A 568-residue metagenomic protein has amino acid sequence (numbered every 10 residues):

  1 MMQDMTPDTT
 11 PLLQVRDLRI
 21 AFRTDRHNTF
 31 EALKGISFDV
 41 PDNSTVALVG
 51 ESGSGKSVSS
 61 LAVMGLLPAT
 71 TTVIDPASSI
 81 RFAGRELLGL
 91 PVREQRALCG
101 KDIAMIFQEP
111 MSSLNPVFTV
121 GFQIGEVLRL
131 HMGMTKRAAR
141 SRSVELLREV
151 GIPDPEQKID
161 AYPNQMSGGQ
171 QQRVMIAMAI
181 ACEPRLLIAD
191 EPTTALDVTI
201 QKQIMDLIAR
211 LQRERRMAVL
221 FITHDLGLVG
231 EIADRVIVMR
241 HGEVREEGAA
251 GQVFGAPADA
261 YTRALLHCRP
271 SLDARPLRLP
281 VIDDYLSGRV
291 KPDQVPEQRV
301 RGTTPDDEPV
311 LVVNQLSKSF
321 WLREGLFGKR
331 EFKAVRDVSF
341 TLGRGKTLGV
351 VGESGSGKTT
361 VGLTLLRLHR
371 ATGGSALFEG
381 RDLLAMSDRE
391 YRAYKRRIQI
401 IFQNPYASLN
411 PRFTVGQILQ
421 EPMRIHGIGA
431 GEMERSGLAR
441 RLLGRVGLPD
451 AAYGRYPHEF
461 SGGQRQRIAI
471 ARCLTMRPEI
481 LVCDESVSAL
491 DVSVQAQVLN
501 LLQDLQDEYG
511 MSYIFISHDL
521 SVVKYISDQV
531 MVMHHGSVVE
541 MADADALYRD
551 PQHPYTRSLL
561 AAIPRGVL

Functional and structural regions predicted by a protein language model:
M2-P280, D284-V567: ABC transporter nucleotide-binding domains
